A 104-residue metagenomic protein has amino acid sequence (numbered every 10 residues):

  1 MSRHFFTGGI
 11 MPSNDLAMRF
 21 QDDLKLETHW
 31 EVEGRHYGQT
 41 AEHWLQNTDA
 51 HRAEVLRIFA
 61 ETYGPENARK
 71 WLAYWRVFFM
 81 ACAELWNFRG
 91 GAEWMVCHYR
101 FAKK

Functional and structural regions predicted by a protein language model:
M1-V96, R100-K104: Substrate-binding/catalytic lobe of Class I Rossmann-like enzymes that use SAM or dcSAM, i.e., the mid-to-C-terminal
